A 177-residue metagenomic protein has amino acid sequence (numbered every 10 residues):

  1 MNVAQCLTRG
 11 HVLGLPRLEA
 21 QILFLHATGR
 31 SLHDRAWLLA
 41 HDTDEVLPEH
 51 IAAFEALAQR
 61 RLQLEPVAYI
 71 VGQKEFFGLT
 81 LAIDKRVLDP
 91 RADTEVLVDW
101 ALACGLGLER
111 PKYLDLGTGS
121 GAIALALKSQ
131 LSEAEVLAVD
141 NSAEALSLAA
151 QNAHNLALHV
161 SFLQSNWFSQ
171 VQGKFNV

Functional and structural regions predicted by a protein language model:
M1-V71: N-terminal auxiliary segments of SAM/dcSAM-dependent transferases
L18, L108, L158, G173: Structured loop/turn residues at beta-strand edges in well-structured enzyme cores
I51-L131, V136-Q151, F162-Q164, S169-V171: SAM-dependent Rossmann-like transferase core, predominantly class I methyltransferases with a strong bias toward
F175-V177: Short SAM/SAH-binding signature in class I
